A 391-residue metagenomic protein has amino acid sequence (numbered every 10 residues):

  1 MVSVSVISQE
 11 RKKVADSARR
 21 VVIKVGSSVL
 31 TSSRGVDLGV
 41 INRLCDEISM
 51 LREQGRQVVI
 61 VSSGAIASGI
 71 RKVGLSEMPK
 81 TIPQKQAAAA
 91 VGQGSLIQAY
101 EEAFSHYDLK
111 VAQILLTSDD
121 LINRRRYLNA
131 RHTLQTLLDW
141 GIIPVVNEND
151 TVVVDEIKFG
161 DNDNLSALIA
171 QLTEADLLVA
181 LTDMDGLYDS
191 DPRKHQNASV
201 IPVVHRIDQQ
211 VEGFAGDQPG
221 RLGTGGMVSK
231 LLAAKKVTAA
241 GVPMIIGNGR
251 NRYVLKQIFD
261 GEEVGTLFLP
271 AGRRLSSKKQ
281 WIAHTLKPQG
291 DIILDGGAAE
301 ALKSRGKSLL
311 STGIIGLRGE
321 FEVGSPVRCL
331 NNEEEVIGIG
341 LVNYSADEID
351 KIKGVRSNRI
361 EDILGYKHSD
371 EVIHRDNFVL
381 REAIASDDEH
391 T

Functional and structural regions predicted by a protein language model:
V2-E77, I82-K110, I114-T391: C-terminal catalytic "cap/lid" subdomain
